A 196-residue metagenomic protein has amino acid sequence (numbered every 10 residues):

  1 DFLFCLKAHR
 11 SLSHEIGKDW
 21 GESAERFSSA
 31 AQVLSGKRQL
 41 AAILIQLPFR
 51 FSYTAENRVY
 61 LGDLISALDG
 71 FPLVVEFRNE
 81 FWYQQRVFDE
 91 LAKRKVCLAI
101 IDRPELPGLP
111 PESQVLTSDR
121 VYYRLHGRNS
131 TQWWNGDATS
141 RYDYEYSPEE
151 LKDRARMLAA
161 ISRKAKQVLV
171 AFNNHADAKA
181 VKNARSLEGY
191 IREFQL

Functional and structural regions predicted by a protein language model:
D1-L196: Residues lining hydrophobic/aromatic ligand-binding pockets adjacent to catalytic sites
